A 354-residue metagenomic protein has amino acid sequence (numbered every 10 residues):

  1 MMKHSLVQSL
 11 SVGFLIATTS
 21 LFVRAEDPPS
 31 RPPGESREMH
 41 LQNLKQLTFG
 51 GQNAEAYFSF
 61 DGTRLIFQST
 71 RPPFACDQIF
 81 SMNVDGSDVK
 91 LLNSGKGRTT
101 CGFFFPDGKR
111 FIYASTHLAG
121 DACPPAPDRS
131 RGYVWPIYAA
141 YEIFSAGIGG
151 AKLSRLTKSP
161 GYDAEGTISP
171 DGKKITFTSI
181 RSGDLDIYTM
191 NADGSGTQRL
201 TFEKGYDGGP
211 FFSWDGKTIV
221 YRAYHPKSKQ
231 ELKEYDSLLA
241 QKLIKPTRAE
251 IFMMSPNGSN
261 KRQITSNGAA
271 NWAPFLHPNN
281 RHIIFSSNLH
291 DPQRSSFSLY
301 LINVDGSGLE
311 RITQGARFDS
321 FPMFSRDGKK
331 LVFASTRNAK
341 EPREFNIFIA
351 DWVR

Functional and structural regions predicted by a protein language model:
E26-Q42, Y141: Blade/loop signatures of beta-propeller domains
P32-G34, N43-A75: Beta-strand-rich domains and repeat architectures in extracellular enzymes and scaffolds, especially beta-propellers
N43-Q46, S87-K90, A140, A151-S154 (+3 more regions): Predominantly a core beta-strand signature of beta-propeller blades across repeat-based propeller domains
F49-Q52, S69-I79, S94-T99, A114-I143 (+9 more regions): A flexible loop/linker signature enriched in serine peptidases of the S9 family
F60-D61, P106-D107, P170-D171, W214-D215 (+2 more regions): Residue-level detector of Asp-centered blade-edge/turn motifs that repeat once per structural unit in beta-propeller
L65-I66, F111, I175, I219 (+2 more regions): Hydrophobic beta-strand positions that form the internal "hydrophobic ladder" of WD40/Gbeta-like beta-propeller blades
N83-S87, G147-A151, N191-S195, S255-S259 (+2 more regions): Short loop/turn segments that connect beta-strands within beta-propeller blades
